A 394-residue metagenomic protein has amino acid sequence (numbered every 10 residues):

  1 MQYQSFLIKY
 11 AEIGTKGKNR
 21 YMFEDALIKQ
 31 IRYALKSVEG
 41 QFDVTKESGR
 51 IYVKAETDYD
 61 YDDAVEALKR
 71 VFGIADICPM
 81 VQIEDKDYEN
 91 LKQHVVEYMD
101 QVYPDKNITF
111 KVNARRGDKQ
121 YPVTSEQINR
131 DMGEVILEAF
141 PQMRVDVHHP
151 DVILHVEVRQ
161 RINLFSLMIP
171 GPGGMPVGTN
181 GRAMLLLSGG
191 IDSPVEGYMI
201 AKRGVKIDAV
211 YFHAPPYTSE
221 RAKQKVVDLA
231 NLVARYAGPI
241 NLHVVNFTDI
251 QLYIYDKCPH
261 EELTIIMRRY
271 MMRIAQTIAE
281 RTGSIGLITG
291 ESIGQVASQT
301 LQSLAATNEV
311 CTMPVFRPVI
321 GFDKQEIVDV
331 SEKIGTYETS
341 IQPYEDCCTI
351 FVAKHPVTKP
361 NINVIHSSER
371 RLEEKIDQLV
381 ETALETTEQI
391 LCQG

Functional and structural regions predicted by a protein language model:
M1-M184, P194-N241, R281, E309 (+2 more regions): RNA-binding accessory domains that recognize and position tRNA/RNA substrates
E134-I136, G174-N180, Q251-L252, D256-D329 (+2 more regions): Active-site adenylate/phosphate-handling loop in enzymes that bind or generate adenylated species
L185, A209-Y211, V244, T289 (+1 more regions): Structural beta-sheet core signal
G190: Conserved G/P- and acidic residue-centered "switch" motifs that form tight phosphate/ATP-binding loops in soluble
A230-D256, Y344-C347: A conserved beta-strand->alpha-helix junction
G335-P343: A short alpha-helix-loop-beta-strand transition element characteristic of N-terminal alpha/beta dinucleotide-binding
Q342-G394: The feature marks non-catalytic terminal segments
